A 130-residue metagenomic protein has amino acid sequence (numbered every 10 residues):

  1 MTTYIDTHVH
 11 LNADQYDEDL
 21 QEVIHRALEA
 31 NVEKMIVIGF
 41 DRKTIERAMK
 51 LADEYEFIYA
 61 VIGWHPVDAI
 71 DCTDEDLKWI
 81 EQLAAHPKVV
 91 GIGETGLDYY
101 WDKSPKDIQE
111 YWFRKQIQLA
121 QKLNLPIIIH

Functional and structural regions predicted by a protein language model:
M1-H130: Mid-domain alpha/beta scaffold segments of enzyme catalytic cores
